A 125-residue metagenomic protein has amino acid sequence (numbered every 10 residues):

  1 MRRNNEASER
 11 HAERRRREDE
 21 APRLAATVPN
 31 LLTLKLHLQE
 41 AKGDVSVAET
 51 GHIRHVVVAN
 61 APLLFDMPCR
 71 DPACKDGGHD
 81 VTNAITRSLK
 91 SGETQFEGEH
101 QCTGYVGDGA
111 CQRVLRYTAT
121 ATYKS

Functional and structural regions predicted by a protein language model:
M1-F65: N-terminal alpha-helical interaction blocks
L34-E40, H100-C102, A121: Short beta-strand element of the conserved SAM-dependent methyltransferase core
A48-H55, L63-D108: Short recognition patches in nucleic-acid-associated and regulatory proteins
T82-S91, V114-S125: Short cysteine/histidine-rich zinc-coordinating motifs and their immediately flanking basic loops
C111: Extended, Lys/Arg-rich, non-catalytic nucleic-acid recognition/anchoring regions of very large nucleic-acid-interacting
